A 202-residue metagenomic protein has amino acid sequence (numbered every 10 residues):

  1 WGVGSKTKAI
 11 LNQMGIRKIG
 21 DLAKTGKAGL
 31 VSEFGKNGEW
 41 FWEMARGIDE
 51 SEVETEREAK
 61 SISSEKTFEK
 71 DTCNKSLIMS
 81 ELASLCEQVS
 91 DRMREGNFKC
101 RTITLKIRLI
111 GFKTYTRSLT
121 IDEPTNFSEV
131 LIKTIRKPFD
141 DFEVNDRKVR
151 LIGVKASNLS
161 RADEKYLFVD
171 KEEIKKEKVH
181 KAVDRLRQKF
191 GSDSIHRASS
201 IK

Functional and structural regions predicted by a protein language model:
T7-V149: DNA-contacting surface of Y-family translesion DNA polymerases
E123-K202: Acidic, metal-coordinating catalytic segment for phosphate/diphosphate chemistry, firing primarily on the Nudix
